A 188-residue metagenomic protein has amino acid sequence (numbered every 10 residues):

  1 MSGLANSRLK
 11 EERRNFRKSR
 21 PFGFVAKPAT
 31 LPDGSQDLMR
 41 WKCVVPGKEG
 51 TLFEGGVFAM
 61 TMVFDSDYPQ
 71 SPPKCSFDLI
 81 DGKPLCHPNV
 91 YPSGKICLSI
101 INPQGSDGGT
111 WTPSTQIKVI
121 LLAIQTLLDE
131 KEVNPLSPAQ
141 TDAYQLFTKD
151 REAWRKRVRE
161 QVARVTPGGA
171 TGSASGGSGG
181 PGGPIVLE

Functional and structural regions predicted by a protein language model:
S2-S19, P72-E188: Domain-scale recognition of soluble eukaryotic interaction modules
F22-A29, L85-C86: Short, ligand-facing micro-motifs at secondary-structure edges
A29-S35, K48-L52, G108-T115: Conserved, non-catalytic sequence blocks in retroelement Pol enzymes and Pol-derived host proteins
Q36-R40, G55-V57, S93: A general secondary-structure signal for short beta-strands and their flanking turns/coil in non-transmembrane regions
